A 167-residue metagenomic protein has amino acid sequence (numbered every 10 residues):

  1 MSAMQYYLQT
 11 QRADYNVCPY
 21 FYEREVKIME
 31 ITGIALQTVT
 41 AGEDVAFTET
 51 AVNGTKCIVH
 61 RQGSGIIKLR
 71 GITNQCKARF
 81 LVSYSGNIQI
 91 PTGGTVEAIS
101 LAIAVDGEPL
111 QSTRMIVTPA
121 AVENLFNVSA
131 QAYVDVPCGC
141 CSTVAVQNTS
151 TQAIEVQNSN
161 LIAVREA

Functional and structural regions predicted by a protein language model:
M4-A167: Extracellular jelly-roll beta-sandwich "head" domains, especially the C-terminal globular C1q domain
